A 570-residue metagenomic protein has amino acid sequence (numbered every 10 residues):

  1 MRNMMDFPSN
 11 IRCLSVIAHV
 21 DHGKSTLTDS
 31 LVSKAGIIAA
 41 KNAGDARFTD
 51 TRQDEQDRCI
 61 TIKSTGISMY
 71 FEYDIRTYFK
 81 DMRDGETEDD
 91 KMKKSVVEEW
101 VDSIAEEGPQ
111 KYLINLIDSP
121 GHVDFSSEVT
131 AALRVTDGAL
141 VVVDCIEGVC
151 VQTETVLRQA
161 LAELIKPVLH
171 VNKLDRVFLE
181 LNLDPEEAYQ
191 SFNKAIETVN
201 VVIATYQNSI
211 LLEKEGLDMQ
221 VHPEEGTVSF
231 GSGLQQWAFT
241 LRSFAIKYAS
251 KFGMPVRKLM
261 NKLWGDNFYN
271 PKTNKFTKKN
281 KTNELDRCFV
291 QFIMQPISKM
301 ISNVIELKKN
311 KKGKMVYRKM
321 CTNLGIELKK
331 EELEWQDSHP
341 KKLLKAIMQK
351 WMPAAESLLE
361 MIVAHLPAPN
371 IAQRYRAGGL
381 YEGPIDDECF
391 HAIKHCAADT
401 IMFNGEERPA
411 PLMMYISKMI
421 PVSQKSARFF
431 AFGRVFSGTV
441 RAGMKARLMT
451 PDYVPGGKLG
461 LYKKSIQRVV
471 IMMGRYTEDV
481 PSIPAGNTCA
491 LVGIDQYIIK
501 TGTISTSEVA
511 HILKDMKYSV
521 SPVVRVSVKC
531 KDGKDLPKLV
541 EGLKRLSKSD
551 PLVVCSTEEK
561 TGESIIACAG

Functional and structural regions predicted by a protein language model:
M1-A569: Structural and coupling elements of P-loop NTPases
